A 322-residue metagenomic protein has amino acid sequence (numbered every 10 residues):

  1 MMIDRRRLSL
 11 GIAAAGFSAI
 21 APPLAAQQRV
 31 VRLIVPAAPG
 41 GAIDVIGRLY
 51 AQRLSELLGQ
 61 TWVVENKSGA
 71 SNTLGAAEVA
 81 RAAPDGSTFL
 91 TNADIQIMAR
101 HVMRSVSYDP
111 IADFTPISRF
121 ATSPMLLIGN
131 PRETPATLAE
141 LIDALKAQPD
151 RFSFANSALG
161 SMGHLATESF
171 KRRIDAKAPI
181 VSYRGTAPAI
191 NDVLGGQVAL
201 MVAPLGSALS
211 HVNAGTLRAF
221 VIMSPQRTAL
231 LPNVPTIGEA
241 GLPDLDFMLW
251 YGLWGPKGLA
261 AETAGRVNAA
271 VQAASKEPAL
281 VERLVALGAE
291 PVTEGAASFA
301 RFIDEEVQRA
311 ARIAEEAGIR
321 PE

Functional and structural regions predicted by a protein language model:
M1-A15: N-terminal secretory signal peptides and thylakoid transit peptides that target proteins across membranes
S18-A21: N-terminal signal peptide c-region/cleavage motif recognized by signal peptidases
A25-A112, R151, D175-A199, T293 (+1 more regions): N-terminal (or domain-start) structured segment
V30, R172, A176, N213 (+2 more regions): An extracytoplasmic/periplasmic, membrane-proximal ligand-sensing/linker region
R81-S87, H101-P188, I237, W250-R283: Hinge/capping helix and adjacent helix->loop/strand transition within the periplasmic-binding protein
T91-Q96, N156, A166, T186 (+4 more regions): Beta->alpha turn/N-cap motifs
T122, A208-K276, Q308: C-terminal lobe and pocket-closing loops of periplasmic/extracytoplasmic Venus-flytrap solute-binding proteins
